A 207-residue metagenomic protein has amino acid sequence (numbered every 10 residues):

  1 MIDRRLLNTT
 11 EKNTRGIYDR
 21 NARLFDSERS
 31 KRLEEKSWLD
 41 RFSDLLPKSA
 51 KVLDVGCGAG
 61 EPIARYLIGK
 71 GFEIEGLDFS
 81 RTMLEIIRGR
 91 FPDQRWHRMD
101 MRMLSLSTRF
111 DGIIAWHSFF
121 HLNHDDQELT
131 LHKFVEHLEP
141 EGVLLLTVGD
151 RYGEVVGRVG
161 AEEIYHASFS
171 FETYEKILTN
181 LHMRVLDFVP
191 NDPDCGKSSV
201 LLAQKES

Functional and structural regions predicted by a protein language model:
M1-P47: Conserved class I S-adenosyl-L-methionine
L53, A59-M103: Class I SAM-dependent methyltransferase SAM/SAH-binding core
I114-A115: A conserved beta-strand element that flanks and buttresses the S-adenosyl-L-methionine
E128-P140: A short glycine-rich, Lys/Arg-flanked "PGG" loop and its adjoining helix->strand segment in the class I
E141-V148: Conserved beta-strand signature within the Rossmann-like core of class I S-adenosyl-L-methionine
V156-T173: Acceptor-substrate binding/catalytic loop of class I
F171-F188, K205-S207: A SAM-dependent methyltransferase catalytic signature shared across enzymes that methylate proteins
P190-S207: Core SAM-dependent methyltransferase catalytic element
